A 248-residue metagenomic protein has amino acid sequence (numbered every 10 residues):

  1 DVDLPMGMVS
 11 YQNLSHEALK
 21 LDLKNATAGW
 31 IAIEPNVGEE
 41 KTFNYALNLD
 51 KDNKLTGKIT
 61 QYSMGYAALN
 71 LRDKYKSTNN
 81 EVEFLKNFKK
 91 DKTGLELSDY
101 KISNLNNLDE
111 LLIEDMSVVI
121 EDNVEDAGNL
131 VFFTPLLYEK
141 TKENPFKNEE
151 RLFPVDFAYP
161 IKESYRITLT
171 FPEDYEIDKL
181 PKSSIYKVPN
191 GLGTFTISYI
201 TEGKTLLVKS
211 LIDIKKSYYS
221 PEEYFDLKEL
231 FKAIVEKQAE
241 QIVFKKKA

Functional and structural regions predicted by a protein language model:
D1-A248: A sensor for short, sequence-defined functional sites
